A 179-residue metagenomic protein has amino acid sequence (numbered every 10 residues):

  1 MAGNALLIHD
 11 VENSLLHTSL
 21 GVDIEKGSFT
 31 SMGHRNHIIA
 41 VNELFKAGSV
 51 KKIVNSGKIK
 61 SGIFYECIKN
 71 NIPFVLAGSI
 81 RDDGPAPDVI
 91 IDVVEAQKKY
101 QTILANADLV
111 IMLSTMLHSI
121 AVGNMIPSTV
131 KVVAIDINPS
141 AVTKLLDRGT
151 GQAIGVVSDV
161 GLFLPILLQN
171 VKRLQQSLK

Functional and structural regions predicted by a protein language model:
M1-A40: Acidic, glycine-rich loop-and-beta core segments that form the ion-binding/anion-interacting portion of active sites
I24-K179: C-terminal functional extensions of proteins
